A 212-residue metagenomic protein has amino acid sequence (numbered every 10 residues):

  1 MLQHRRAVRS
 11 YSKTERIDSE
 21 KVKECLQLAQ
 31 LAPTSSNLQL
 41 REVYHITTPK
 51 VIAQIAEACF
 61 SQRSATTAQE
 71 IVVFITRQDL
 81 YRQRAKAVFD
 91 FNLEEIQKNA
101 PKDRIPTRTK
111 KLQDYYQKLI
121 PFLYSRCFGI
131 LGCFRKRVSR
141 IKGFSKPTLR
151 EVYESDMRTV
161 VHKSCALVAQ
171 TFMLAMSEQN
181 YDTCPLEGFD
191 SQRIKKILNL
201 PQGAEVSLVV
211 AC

Functional and structural regions predicted by a protein language model:
M1-C212: Acidic, surface-exposed loops and disordered segments
